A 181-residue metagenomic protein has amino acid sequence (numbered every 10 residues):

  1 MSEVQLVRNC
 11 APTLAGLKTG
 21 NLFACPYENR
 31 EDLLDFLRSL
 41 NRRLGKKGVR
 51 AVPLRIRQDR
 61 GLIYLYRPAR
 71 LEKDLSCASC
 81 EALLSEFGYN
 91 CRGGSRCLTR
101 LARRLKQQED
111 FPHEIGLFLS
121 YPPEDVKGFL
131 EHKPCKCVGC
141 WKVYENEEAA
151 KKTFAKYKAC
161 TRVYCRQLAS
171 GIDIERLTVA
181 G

Functional and structural regions predicted by a protein language model:
M1-R57: A structured, charge-rich N-terminal accessory region that forms the first stable segment of a protein and links
K18-G20, D59-G61, P112-E114: Short, surface-exposed beta-edge/turn micro-motifs
F36-G93: A glycine-rich, hydrophobic loop/mini-helix early in the fold
Q58-D59, L98-L101, L130-E145: Short linear loop/turn motifs
N90-S95, P123, V138-G139: Short, surface-exposed acidic
G93-E109: Helix-hairpin-helix/helix-loop-helix acidic hairpins
F111-C137: Hydrophobic/aromatic-rich, well-ordered segments within soluble, folded domains that form packed cores
G139-G181: Long, compositionally biased
